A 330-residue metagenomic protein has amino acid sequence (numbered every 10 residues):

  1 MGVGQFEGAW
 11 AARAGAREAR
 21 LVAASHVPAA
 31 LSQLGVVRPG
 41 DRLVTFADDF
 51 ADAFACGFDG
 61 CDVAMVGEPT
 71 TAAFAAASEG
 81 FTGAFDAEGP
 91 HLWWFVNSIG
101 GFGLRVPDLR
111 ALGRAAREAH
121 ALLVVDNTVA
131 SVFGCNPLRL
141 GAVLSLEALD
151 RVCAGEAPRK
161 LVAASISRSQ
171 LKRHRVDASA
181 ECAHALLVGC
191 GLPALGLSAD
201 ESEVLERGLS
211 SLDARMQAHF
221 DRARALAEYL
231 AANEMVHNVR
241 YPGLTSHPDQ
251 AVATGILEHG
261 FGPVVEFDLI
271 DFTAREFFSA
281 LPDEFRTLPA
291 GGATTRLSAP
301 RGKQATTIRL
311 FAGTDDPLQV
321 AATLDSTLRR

Functional and structural regions predicted by a protein language model:
M1, F6-A9, T306-G313: N-terminal "arm"/small-domain region of PLP-dependent enzymes with the aminotransferase-like
G2-N233, T327: Conserved PLP-enzyme active-site core in the AAT-like
A231, M235-S326: Conserved C-terminal alpha-helix-loop-beta "cap" of PLP-dependent enzymes that closes/shapes the active-site mouth
